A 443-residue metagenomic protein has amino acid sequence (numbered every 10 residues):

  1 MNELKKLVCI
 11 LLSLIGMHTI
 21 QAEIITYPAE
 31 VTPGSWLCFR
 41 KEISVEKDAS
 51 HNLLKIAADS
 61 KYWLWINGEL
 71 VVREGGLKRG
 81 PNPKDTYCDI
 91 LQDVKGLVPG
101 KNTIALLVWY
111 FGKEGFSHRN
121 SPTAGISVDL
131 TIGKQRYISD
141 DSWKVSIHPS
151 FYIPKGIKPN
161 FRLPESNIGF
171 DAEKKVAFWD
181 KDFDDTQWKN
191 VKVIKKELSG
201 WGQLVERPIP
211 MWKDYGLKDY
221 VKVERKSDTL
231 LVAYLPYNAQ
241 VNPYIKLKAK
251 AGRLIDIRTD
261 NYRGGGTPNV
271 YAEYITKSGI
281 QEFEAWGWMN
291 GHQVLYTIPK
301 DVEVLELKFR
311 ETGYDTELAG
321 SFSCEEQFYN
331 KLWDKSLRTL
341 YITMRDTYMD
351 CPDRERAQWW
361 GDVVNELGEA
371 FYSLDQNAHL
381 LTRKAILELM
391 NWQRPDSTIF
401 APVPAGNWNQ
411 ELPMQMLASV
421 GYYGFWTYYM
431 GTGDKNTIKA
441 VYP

Functional and structural regions predicted by a protein language model:
M1-E23: Bacterial Sec-dependent N-terminal signal peptides
E23-D353, D362, N377-R383, I399-N407 (+1 more regions): Extracellular/oxidizing-compartment recognition motifs
Y244, N290, E369, A385 (+1 more regions): Short, hydrophobic/aromatic alpha-helical segments in well-folded domains
L254-D256, V363-N391, V441-P443: Carboxylate/His-rich catalytic cores and anion/metal-binding grooves
E325, E355, Q410-M414, M430 (+1 more regions): Alpha-helix N-cap/helix-initiation motif
Y329, R356-V363, N391-V403, N409-F425: Aromatic-lined, polymer-binding surfaces characteristic of secreted/periplasmic polysaccharide-degrading enzymes
T339-I342, E388, W392, Y428: Structured segments of extracytoplasmic/periplasmic soluble domains in secreted or envelope-associated proteins
N365-Q376, V420-T437: Well-ordered alpha-helical scaffold segments within catalytic/enzyme domains
